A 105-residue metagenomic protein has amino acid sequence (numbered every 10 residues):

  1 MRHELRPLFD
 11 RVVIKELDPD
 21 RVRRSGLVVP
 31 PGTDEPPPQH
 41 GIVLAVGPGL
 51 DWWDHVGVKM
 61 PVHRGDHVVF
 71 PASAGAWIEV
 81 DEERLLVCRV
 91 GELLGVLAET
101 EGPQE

Functional and structural regions predicted by a protein language model:
R2-E105: Compact, glycine-rich, soluble single-domain proteins
